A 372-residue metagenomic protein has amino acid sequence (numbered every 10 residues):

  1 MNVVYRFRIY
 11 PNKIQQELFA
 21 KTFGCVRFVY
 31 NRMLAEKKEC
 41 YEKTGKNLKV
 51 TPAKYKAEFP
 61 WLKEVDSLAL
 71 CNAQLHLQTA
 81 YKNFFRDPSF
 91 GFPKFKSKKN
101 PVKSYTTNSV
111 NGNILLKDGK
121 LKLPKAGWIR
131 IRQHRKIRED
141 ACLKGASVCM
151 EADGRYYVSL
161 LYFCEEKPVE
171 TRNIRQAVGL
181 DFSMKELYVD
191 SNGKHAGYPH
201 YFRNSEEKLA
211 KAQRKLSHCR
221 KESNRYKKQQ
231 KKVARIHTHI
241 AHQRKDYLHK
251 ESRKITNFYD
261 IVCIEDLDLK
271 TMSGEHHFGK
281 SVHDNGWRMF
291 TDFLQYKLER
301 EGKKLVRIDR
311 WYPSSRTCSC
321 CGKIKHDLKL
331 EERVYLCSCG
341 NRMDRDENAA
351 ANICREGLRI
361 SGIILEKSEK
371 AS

Functional and structural regions predicted by a protein language model:
M1-S372: Nucleic-acid substrate recognition interfaces
